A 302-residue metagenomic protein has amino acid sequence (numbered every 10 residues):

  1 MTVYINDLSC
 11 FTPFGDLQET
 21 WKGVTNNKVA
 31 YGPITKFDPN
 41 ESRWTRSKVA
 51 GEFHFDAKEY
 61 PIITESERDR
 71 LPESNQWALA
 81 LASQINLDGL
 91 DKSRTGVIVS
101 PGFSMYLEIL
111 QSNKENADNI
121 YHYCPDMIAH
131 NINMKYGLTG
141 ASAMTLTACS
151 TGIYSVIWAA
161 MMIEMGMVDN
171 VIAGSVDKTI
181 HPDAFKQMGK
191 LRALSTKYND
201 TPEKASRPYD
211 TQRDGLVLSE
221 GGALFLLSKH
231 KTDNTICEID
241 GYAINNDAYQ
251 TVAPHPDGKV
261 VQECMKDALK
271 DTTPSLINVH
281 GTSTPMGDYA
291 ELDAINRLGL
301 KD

Functional and structural regions predicted by a protein language model:
M1-L8, E67-D91: N-terminal amphipathic, basic-rich helices that act as targeting or association modules
T2-C10, L17-K36, E41-T45, P202-L276: Condensing-enzyme catalytic core mediating Claisen C-C bond formation in acyl metabolism
G32-Q76, G102-Q111, A117-W158, K190-V217 (+1 more regions): Conserved catalytic cysteine-centered active-site region of acyl-thioester-dependent Claisen-condensing enzymes
Q76-L87, D126-A129, D257-T272, A294: Short, well-ordered amphipathic alpha-helical segments that serve as non-catalytic structural scaffolds within diverse
L79-S83, Y136, A143-D177, L216-D233: Active-site-proximal alpha-helical scaffold in enzymes
A82-T95, K135, K231-I236, C264-L276 (+1 more regions): Phosphate/pyrophosphate-binding loops at sites that engage ATP/ADP/AMP, CoA/4′-phosphopantetheine, polyphosphate
G96-V99, S142-L146, V168-V176, I236-Y242 (+2 more regions): Beta-strand segments within the central parallel beta-sheet cores of soluble alpha/beta enzyme folds
M167-R207, R213-D214, Y242-P256, V279-Y289: Acyl-CoA/ACP chain-elongation machinery
